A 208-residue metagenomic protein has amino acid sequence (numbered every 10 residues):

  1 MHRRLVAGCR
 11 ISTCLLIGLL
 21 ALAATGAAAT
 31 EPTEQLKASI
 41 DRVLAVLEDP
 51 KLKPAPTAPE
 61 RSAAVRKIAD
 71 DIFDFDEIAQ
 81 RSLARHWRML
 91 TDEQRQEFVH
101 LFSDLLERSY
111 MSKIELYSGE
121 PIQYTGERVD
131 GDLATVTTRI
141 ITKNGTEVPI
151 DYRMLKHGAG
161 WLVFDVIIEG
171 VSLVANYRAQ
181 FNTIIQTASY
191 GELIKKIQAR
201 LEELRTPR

Functional and structural regions predicted by a protein language model:
M1-G8: N-terminal secretory signal peptides that target proteins for export/translocation
R10-A23: Bacterial N-terminal signal peptides
A23-T30: Bacterial Sec-dependent signal peptides at the C-terminal "C-region" and cleavage site
E31-Y110: Early exported N-terminus immediately downstream of N-terminal targeting peptides
K37, L44-V46, V99, Q123 (+3 more regions): Soluble periplasmic/extracytoplasmic beta-strand elements of cell-envelope proteins
R108-V148, I197-R208: Surface-exposed, charged secondary-structure patches
E147-A175: Short beta-strand edge/turn micro-motifs at domain boundaries
I168-R208: Low-complexity, intrinsically disordered terminal/linker segments enriched in charged and Gly/Pro repeats
